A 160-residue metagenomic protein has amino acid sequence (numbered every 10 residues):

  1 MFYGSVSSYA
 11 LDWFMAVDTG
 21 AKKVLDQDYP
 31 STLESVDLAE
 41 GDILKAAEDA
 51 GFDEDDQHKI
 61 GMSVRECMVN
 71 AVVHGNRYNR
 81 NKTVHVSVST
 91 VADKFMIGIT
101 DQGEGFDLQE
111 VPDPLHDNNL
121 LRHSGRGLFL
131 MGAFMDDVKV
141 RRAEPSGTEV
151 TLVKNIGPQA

Functional and structural regions predicted by a protein language model:
F2-D26, V72-A160: Conserved beta-strand-loop-beta-strand hairpin that lines the nucleotide-binding pocket of ATP/GTP-utilizing enzymes
L25-L38: STAS-typified acidic loop motif
L33-V36, Q57, G61, N81 (+1 more regions): Short, structured helix-loop boundary elements
L38, K59-M62, K94, A133: Alpha-helical macromolecular-interaction surfaces
G41-R65, L120-H123: Conserved short strand/loop->alpha-helix "switch" segment adjacent to the catalytic nucleotide/phosphoryl-transfer site
E66, N70: Conserved polar catalytic motif of the HATPase_c/GHKL fold
